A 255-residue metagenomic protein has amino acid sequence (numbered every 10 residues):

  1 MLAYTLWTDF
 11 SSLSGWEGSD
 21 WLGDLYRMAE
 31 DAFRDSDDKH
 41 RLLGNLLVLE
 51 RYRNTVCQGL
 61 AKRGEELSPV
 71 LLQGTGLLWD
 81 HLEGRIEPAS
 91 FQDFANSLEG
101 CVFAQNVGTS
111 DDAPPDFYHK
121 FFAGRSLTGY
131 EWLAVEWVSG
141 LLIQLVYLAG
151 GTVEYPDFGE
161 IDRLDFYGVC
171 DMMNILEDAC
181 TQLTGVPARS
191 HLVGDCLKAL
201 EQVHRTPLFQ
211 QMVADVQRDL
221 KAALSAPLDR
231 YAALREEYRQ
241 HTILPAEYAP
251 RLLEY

Functional and structural regions predicted by a protein language model:
L2-R230, H241: Structured binding/interaction patches within domain cores
K221-Y255: A cross-kingdom marker for long, charged
